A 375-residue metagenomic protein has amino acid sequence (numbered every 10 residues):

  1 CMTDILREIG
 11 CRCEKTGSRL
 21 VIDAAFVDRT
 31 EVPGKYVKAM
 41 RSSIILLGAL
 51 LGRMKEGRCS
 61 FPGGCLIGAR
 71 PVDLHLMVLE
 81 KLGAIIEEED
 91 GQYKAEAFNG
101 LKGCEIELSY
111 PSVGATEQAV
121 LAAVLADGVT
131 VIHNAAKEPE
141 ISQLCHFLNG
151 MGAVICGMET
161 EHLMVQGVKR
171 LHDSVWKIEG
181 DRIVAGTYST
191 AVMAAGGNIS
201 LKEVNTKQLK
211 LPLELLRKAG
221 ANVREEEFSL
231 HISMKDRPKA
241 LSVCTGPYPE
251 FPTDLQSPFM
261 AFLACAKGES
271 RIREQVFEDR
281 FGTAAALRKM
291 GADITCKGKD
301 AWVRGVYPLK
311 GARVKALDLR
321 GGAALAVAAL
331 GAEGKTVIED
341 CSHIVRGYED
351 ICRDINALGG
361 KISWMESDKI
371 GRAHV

Functional and structural regions predicted by a protein language model:
C1-R372: Short, structured segments at the rim of ligand-binding sites
